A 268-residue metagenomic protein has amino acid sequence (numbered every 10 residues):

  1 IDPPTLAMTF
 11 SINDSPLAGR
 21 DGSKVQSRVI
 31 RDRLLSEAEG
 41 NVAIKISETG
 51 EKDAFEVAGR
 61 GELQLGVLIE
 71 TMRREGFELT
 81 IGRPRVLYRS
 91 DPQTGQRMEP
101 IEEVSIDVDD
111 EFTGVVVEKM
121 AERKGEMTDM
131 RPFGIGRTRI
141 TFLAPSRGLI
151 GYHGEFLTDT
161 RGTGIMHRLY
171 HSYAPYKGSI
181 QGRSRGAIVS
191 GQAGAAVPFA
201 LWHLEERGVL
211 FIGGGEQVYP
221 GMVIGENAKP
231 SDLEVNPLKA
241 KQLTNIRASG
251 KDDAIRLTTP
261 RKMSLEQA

Functional and structural regions predicted by a protein language model:
I1-A268: Accessory interaction regions appended to the cores of large information-processing enzymes
